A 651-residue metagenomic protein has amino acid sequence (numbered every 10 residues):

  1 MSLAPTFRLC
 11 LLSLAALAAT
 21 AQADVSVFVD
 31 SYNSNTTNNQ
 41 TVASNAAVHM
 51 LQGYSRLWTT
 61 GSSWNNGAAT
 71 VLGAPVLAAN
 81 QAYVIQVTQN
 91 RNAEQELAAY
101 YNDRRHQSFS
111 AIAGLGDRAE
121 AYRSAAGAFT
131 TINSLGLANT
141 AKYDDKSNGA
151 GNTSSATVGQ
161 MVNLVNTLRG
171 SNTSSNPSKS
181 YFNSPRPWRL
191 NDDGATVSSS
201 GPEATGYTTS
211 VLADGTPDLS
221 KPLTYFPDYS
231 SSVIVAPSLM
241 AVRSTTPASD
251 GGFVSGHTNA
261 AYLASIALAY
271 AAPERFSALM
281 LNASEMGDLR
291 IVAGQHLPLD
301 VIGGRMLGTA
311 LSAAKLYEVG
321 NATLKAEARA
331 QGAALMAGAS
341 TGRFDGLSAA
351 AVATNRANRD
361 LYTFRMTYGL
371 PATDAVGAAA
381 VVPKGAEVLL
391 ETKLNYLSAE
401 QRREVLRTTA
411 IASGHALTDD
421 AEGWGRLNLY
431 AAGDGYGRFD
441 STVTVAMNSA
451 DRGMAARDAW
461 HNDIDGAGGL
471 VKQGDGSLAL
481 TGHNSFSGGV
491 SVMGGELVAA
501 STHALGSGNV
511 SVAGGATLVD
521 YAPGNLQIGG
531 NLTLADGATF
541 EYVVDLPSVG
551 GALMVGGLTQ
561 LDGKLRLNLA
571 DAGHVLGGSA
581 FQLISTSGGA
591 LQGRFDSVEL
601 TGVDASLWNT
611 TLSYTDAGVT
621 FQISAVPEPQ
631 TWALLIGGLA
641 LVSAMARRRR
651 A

Functional and structural regions predicted by a protein language model:
M1-C10: Bacterial N-terminal signal peptides that target proteins for export
D24-V292, R365-G435: Hydrophobic alpha-helical bundle signature of multipass membrane enzymes
H257-A261, V292-G320: Alpha-helical transmembrane segments that form the membrane-embedded catalytic/substrate-binding core of multi-pass
A310-A399: Charged, amphipathic alpha-helical linkers/stalks
G437-S507, A625: Extracellular repeat-rich scaffold modules on cell surfaces
A499-A580: Extracellular beta-strand/loop-rich repeat segments of large surface/secreted proteins
P547, A572-A625: Solvent-exposed adhesion/ligand-recognition segments of exported proteins
E628-A646: A short, hydrophobic C-terminal helix/tail in secreted or cell-surface proteins
